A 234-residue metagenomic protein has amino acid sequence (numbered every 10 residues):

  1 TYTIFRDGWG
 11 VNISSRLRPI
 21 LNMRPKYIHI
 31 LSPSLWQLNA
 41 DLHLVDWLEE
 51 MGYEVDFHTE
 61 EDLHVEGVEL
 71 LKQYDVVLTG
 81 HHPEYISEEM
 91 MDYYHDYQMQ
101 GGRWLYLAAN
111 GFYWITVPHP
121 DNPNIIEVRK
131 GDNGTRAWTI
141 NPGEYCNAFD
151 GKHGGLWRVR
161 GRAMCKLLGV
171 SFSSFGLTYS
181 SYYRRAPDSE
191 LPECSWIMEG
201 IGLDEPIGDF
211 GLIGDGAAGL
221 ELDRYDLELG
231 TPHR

Functional and structural regions predicted by a protein language model:
T1-Q73: Aromatic-Pro/Gly-enriched surface loop or interdomain linker that acts as a lid/target-recognition segment
Y2-W9, S15-Y27, G101-W104, N110-W114 (+1 more regions): A broadly tuned preference for mixed-charge, low-complexity surface segments
E54, E61, P83, N110-Y113 (+1 more regions): Short loop/turn segments at secondary-structure transitions that flank enzyme active sites
D56-T59, Y106, P192-E193, G208: Acidic/polar loop patches that form or flank catalytic/metal-binding clefts of enzymes that bind anionic ligands
V68-E69, H95-Q98, D226-T231: A general structural signal for short secondary-structure junctions and capping/turn motifs
L71-W114: Short alpha-beta junction capping motif
W114-I115, H119-R234: Long, C-terminal catalytic modules of enzymes
